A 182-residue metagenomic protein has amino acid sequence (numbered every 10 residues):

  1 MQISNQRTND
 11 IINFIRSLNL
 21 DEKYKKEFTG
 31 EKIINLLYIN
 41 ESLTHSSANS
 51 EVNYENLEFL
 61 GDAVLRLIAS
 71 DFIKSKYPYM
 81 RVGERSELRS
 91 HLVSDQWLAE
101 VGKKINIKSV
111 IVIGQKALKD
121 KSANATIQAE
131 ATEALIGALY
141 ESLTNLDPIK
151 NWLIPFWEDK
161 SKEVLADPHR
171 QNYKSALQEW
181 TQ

Functional and structural regions predicted by a protein language model:
M1-Q182: Double-stranded RNA-binding/processing signature
